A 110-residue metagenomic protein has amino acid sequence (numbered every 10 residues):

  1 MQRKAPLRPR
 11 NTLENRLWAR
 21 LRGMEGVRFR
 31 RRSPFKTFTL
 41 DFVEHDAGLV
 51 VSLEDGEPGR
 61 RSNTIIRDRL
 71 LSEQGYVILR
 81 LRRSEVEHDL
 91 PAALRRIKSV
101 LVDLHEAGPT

Functional and structural regions predicted by a protein language model:
M1-V27, E73, L101-T110: Solvent-exposed, charged helical/coil patches that constitute nucleic-acid or partner-interaction surfaces
P6-R10, K36-V100: Basic, amphipathic alpha-helical patches used to engage nucleic acids or provide basic targeting signals, exemplified
R28-R32: A short linear hydrophobic-aromatic micro-motif
